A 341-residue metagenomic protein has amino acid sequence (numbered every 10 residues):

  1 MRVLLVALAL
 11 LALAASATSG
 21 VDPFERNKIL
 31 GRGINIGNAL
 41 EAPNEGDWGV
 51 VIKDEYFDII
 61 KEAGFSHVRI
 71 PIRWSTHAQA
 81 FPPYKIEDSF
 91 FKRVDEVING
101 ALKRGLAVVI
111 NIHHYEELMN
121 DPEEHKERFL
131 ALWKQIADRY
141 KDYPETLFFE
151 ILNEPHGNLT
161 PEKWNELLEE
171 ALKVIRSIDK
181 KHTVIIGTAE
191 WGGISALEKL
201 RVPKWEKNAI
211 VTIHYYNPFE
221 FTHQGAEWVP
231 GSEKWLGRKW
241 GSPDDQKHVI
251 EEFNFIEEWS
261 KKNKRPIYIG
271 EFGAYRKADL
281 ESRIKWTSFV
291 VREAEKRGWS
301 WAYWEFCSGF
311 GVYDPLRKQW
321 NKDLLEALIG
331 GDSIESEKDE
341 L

Functional and structural regions predicted by a protein language model:
R2-S16: Cleavable N-terminal signal peptides of Sec/SRP-targeted secreted and luminal proteins
S16-R69, Y84-K85, W259, A327: N-terminal carbohydrate-binding accessory modules
I36-D54, T76-I86, H125, E220-H248: Acidic/histidine-rich helix-loop elements that form or flank divalent-metal/phosphate-binding sites at the catalytic
N38-A42, H67, W74-A78, H114-L118 (+5 more regions): Solvent-exposed loop/turn segments at secondary-structure junctions within structured extracellular/periplasmic domains
E41-W48, W74-K92, H114-R128, S282 (+1 more regions): Surface-exposed, active-site-proximal loop segments in enzymatic domains
F57-S66, K85-H114, M119-F148, E166-I178 (+1 more regions): An active-site-proximal structural segment forming one wall of the substrate-binding cleft that immediately precedes
L130-Y275, K296-A302: Active-site region of glycoside hydrolase catalytic domains
D279-L341: Aromatic-rich peripheral "rim/lid" segments of glycoside hydrolase catalytic domains that contact and position glycan
